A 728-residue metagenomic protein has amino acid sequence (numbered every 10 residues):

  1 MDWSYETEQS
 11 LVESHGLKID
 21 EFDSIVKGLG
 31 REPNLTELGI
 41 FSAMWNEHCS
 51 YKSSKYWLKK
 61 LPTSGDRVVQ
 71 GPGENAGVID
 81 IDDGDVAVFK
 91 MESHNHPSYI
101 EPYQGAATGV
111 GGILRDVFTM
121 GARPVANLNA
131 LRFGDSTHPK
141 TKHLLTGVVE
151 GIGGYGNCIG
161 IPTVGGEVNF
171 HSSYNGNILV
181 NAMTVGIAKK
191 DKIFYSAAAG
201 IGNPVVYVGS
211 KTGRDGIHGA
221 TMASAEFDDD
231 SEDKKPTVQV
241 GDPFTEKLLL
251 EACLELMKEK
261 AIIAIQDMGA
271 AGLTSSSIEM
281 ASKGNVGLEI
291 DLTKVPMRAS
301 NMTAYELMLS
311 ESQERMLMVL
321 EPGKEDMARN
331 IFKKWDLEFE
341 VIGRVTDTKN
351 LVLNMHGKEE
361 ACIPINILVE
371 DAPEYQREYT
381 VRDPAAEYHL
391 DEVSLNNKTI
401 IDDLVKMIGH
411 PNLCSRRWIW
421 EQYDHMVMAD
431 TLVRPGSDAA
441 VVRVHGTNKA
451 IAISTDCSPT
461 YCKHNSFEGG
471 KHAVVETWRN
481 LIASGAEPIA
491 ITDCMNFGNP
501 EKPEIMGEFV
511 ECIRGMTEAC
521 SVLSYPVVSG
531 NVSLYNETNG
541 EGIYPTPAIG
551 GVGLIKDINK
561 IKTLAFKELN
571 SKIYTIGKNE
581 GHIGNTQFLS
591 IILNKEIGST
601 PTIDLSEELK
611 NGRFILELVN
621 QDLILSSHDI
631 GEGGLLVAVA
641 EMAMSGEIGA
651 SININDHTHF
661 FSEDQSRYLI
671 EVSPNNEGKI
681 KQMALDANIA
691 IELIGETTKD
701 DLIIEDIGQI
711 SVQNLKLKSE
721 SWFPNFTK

Functional and structural regions predicted by a protein language model:
D2-H15, E21, K27, E32-L38 (+11 more regions): Glycine-/charge-enriched secondary-structure boundary and capping motifs
G16, W45, Y51, T163 (+6 more regions): Generic detection of intrinsically disordered/low-complexity segments and helix-coil linkers/edges
K18, T141, L145, E246-L249 (+7 more regions): Generic alpha-helical secondary structure
G30, T36-L248, L254-M257, I263 (+5 more regions): Glycine-rich phosphate/pyrophosphate-binding loop regions near the starts of catalytic domains
G241-T245, M268-G269, E607, G631: Short, contiguous, pocket-lining structural segments that sit at or immediately flank catalytic/ligand-binding sites
L249-C253, N611, I615: Generic hydrophobic alpha-helical segments
S466-V474, W478-S484, I615, V619 (+3 more regions): C-terminal substrate/ligand-recognition segments
I603-K610: C-terminal transmembrane module of polytopic alpha-helical membrane proteins
